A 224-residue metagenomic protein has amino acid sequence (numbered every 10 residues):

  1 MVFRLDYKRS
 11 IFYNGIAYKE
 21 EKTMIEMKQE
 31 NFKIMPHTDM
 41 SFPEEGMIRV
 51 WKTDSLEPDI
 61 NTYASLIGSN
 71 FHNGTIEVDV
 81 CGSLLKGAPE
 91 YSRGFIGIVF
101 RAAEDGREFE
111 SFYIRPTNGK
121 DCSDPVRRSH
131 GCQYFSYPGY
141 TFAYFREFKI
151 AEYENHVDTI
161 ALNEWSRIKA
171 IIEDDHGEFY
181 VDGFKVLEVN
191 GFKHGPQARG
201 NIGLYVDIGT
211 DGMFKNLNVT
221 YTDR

Functional and structural regions predicted by a protein language model:
Y7-T23: Short, Lys/Arg-enriched N-terminal segments with co-localized hydrophobic residues within the first ~10-30 amino acids
K22-R224: Extracellular glycan-recognition regions
